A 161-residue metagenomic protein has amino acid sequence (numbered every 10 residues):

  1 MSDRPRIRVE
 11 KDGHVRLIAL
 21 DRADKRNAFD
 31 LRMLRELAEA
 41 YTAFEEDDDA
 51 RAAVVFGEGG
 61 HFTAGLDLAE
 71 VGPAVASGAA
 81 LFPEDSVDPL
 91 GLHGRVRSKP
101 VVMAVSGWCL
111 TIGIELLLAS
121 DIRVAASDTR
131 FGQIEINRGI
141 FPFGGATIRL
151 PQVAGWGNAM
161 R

Functional and structural regions predicted by a protein language model:
M1-E58: Conserved CoA-thioester-binding segment of acyl-CoA-metabolizing enzymes
S2-R6, A38-T42, V87-L92, L118 (+1 more regions): A generic local structural motif
I18, V55, D67, L116-L118: Hydrophobic/aromatic residues within transmembrane alpha-helices of multi-pass small-molecule transporters
A23-R26, G60, D128-R130, I134: A short, glycine- and basic residue-enriched loop/turn that sits immediately adjacent to a domain's principal
A28, G65, V71-A74, I134 (+2 more regions): Residues that scaffold the ATP/ADP-binding catalytic core of kinase and kinase-like folds
L34-A38, T42, E46, A52 (+1 more regions): An acidic, glycine-rich surface segment that forms the CoA-thioester-binding/catalytic face of crotonase-fold enzymes
G60-A64, A69, L110-T111, G132: Short, active-site-adjacent cap segments at secondary-structure transitions
L92-R161: Crotonase-fold acyl-CoA enzyme core
